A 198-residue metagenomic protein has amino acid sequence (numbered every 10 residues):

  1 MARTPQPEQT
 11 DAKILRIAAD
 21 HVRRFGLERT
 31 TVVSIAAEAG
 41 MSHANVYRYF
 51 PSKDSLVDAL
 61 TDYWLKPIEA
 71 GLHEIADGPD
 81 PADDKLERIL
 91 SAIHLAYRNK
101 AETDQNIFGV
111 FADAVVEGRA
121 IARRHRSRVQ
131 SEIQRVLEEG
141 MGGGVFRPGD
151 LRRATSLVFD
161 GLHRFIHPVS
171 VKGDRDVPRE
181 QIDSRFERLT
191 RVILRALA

Functional and structural regions predicted by a protein language model:
M1, L95, S127-G143, S156 (+1 more regions): C-terminal peripheral helix-coil segments that are non-catalytic and often amphipathic
M1-Q9, P79, V171: N-terminal intrinsically disordered/low-complexity leader segments
Q9-D20, R24, E38, S55-D77 (+6 more regions): Alpha-helical structural segments
R24-E28, P79, K100, G143-G144: Short coil/turn segments at alpha/beta junctions that flank glycine-rich nucleotide-binding fingerprints
L27-A37: Ser/Thr-centered, proline-biased regulatory motifs and S/T-rich low-complexity segments located at helix/coil boundaries
V33, A44, D54: Residues within the helices of the helix-turn-helix
A39-F50: Short hydrophobic/aromatic patch on the recognition helix
K85-R88, Y97-E117, H167-V171: Amphipathic alpha-helical segments used for helix-helix packing
